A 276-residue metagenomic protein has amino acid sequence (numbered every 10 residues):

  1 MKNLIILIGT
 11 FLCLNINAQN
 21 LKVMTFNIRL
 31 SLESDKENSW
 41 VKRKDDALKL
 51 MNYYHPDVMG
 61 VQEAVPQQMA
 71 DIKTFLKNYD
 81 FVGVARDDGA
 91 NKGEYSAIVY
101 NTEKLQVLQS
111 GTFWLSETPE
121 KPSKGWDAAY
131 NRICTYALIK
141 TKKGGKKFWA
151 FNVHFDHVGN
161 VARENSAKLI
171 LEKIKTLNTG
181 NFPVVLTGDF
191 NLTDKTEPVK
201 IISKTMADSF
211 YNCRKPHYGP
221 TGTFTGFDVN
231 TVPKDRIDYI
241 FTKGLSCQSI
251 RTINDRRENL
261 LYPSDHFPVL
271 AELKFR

Functional and structural regions predicted by a protein language model:
K2, I16-F75, R86-E94, K168 (+1 more regions): N-terminal, active-site-proximal structural segment of metallo-dependent hydrolase catalytic domains
N3-L14: Sec-dependent N-terminal signal peptides
N20-L32, L108-F113, K146-D156: Active-site-proximal beta-strand elements of phosphoester/diester hydrolases
K22-T25, V58-Q62, V82-G83, A97-I98 (+7 more regions): Structural recognition of the beta-strand scaffold that forms the well-ordered cores of secreted hydrolase catalytic
T25-D45, N91, L115-A129, D156 (+2 more regions): Acidic/histidine-rich helix-loop elements that form or flank divalent-metal/phosphate-binding sites at the catalytic
R29, V65, H154-D156, F190-T193 (+1 more regions): Catalytic metal-binding/acid-base residues of hydrolase active sites
V58-F148, T252-I253: Structured beta-strand-rich core segments of catalytic domains in phosphoester-bond hydrolases
K104, V161, N165, E172-V184 (+1 more regions): Metal-dependent phosphoester-hydrolase catalytic domains
